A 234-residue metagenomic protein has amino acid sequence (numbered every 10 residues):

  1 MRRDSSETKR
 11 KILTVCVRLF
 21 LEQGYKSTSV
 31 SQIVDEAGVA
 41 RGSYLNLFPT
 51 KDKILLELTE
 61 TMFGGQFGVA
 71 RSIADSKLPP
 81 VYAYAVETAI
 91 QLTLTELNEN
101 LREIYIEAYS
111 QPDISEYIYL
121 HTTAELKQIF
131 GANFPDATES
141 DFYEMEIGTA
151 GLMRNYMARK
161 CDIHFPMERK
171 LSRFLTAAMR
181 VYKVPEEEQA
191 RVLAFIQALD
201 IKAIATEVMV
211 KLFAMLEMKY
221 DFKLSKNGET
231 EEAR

Functional and structural regions predicted by a protein language model:
K11, L19-K53, E57: Helix-turn-helix
R41, M62-V69, L94-N98, R102 (+2 more regions): A short secondary-structure junction motif
E57, G68-L101, Q111, Y119-T123: Hydrophobic alpha-helical connector segments
R102-E107, E187-R191: Short, hydrophobic secondary-structure boundary micro-motifs
Y109-C161, F165-T176: Amphipathic alpha-helical packing segments from all-alpha helical-bundle domains
Q128-A132, D162-R234: C-terminal peripheral helix-coil segments that are non-catalytic and often amphipathic
